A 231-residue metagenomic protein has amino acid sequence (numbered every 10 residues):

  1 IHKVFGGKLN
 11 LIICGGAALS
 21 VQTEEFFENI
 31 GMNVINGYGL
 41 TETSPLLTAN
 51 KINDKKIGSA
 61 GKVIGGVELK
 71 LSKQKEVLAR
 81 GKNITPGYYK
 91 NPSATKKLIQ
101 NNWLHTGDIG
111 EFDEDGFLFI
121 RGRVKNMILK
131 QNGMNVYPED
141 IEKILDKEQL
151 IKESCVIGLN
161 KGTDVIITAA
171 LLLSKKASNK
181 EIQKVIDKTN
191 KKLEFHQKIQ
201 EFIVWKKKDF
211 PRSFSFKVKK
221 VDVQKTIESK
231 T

Functional and structural regions predicted by a protein language model:
I1-K55: Gly/Ser/Thr-rich phosphate-binding loop
I13, I35-N36, T48, E68-L71 (+7 more regions): Structured core elements
M32, S59, V63-G65, S72-L98 (+2 more regions): Conserved ATP/PPi-binding loop(s) of AMP-dependent carboxylate-activating enzymes
G39-T43, T106, Q131, S213-S215: Ser/Thr-glycine-rich phosphate-binding loops at phosphate-binding pockets of nucleotides, nucleotide cofactors
L71, G81, G87, I109-F195: AMP-binding/adenylate-forming catalytic core of the ANL superfamily
C155-G158, K188-T231: Conserved C-terminal "lid"/linker of ANL adenylate-forming enzymes
